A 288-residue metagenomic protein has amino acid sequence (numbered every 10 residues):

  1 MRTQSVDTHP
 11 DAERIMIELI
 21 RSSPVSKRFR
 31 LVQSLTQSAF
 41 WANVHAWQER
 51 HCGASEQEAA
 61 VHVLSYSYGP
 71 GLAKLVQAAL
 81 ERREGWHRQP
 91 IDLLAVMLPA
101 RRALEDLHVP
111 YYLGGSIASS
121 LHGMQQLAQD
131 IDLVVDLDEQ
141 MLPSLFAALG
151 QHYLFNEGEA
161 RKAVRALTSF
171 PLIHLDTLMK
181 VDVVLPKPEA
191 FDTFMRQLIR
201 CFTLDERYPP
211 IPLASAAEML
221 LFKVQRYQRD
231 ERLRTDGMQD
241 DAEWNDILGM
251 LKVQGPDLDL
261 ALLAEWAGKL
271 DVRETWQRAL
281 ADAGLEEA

Functional and structural regions predicted by a protein language model:
M1-H87: N-terminus-biased detector of the onset of the functional/mature region
T3, K74-A288: Compositionally biased terminal segments of proteins
